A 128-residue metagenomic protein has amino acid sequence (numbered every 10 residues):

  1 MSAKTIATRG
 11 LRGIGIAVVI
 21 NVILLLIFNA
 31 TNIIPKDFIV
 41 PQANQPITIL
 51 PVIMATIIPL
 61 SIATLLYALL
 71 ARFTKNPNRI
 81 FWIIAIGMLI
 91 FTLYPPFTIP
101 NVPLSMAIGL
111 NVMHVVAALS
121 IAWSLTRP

Functional and structural regions predicted by a protein language model:
M1-A7: Short, Lys/Arg-rich, polar N-terminal cytosolic tail immediately upstream of the first transmembrane signal-anchor
A7-G15, I53-I57, F81-I86, A107-V112: Hydrophobic alpha-helical transmembrane segments
R9-G13, I20, V115-P128: Membrane-water interface at the C-terminal end of transmembrane alpha helices
V18-P35: Transmembrane alpha-helix/helix-exit interface in multi-pass inner-membrane proteins
P35-T48: Perimembrane loop-to-helix junctions flanking transmembrane segments
Q45-S61: Interfacial helix-start motif at the membrane-water boundary
A68, R72-L89: Internal alpha-helical transmembrane segments of multi-pass membrane proteins
Y94-I108, P128: Membrane-helix boundary connector in multi-pass membrane proteins
